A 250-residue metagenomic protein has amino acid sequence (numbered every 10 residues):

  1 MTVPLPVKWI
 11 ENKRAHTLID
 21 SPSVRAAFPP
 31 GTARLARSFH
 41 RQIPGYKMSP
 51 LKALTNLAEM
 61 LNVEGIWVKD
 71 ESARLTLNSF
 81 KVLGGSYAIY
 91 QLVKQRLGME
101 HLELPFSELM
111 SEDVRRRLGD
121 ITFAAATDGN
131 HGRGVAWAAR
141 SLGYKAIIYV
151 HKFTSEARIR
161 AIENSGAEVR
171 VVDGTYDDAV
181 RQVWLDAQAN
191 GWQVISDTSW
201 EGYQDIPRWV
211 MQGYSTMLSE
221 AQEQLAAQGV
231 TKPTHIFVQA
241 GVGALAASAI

Functional and structural regions predicted by a protein language model:
M1-I250: PLP-dependent amino-acid enzyme catalytic core
